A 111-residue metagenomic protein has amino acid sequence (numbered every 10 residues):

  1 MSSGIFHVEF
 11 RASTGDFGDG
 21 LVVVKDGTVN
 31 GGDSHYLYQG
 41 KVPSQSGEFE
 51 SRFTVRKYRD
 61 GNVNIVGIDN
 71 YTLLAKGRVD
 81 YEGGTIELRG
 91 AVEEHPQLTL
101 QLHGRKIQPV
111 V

Functional and structural regions predicted by a protein language model:
M1-G15, L88: Tryptophan-anchored aromatic micro-motifs
I5, T28, E48, G83-T85: Structural motif
H7, V23, K41-P43, K76-R78 (+1 more regions): Generic structural detector for well-ordered beta-strands
E9, G32, R52, E87-R89: Beta-strand residues in well-ordered beta-sheet regions across diverse protein folds
G15-R56, E94-P96: N-terminal glycine/threonine-rich, aromatic-flanked beta-hairpin/loop signature
T28, N70-T72, Q97-L102: Extracellular/lumenal and peripheral-membrane lipid-interaction modules
H35-G83: Contiguous, well-ordered beta-strand patches that form the walls/edges of small beta-barrel/beta-sandwich domains
K41-S46, T85-V111: Edge beta-strand at a domain terminus
